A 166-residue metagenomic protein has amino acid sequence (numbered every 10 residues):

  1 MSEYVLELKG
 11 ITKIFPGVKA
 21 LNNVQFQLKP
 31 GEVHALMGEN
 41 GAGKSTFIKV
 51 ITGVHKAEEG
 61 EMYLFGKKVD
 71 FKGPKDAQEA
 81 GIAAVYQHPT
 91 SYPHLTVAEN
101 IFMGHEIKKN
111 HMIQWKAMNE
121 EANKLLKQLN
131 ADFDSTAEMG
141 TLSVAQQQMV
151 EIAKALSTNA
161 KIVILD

Functional and structural regions predicted by a protein language model:
M1-D166: Glycine-rich phosphate-binding loops of nucleotide-dependent enzymes
